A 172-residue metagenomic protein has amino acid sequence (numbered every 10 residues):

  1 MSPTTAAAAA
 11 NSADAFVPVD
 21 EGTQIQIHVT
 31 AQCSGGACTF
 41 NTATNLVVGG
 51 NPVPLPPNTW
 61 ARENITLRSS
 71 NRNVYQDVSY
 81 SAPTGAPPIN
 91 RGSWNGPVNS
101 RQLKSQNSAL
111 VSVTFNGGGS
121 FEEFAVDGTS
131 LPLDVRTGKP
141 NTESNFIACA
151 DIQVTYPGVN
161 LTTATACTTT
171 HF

Functional and structural regions predicted by a protein language model:
M1-N58: N-terminal prepro-regions of secreted/extracellular proteins
Q32-T39, A148-A150, A166-T170: Sequence contexts marking disulfide-bonded cysteines in secreted/extracellular proteins
N41-A43, N64, I147-D151: Beta-strand secondary-structure signal
T59-E63: Short beta-strand/loop motifs in extracellular/secreted proteins, especially within beta-sandwich accessory domains
T66-V74, P157: Change "in extracellular beta-sheet-rich domains … of secreted and cell-surface proteins" to "in beta-sheet-rich domains
Q76-S130: Extended, solvent-exposed segments with strong compositional bias
E122-P157: Internal, hydrophobic beta-strand segments that form the core of beta-sheet-rich folds
Y156-F172: Short beta-strand elements
